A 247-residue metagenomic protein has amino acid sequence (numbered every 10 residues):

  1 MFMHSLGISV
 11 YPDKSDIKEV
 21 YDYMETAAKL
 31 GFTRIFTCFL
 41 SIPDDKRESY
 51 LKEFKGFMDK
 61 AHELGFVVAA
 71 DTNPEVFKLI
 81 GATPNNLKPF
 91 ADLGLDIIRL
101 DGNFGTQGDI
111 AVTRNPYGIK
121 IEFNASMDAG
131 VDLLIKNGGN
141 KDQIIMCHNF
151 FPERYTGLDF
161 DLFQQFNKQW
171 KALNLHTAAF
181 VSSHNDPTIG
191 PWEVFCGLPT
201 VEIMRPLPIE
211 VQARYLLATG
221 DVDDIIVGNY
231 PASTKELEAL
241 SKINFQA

Functional and structural regions predicted by a protein language model:
F2-G138, Q143: Active-site beta->alpha loop and helix N-cap motifs at the rims of alpha/beta catalytic domains
E122-Q246: Catalytic alpha/beta core domains of metabolic enzymes, predominantly
